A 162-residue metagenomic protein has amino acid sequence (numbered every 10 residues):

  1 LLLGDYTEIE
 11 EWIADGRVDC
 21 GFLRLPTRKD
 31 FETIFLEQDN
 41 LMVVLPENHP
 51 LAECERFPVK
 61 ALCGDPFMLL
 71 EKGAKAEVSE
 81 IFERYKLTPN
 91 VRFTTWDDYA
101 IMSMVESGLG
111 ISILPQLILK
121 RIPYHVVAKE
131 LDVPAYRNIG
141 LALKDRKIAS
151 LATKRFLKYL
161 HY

Functional and structural regions predicted by a protein language model:
L1-K29, T88, T95: Central regulatory/effector-binding core of bacterial HTH transcription factors
D5, P58, W96-D97, P115: Short loop/turn segments at beta->alpha junctions
E10, A14, T33, V59 (+1 more regions): Short hydrophobic/charged patches on amphipathic alpha-helices used for structural packing and interfaces
K29-F35, D39-N40, C54, Y99-I148: Beta-alpha-beta core module
D30-L41, L45-F67, L151-T153: Flexible hinge/capping segments at coil-to-helix
K60, N138, A142-Y162: Extended ligand-binding regions for polar small-molecule ligands
D65-Y85, A149-L157: Secondary-structure junction motif
